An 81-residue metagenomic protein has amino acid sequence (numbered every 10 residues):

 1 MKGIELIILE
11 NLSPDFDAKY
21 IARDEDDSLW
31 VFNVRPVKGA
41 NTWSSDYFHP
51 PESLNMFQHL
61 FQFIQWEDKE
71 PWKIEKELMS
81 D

Functional and structural regions predicted by a protein language model:
M1-K2, S53: Intrinsic-disorder-associated interaction segments
K2-D15: Surface-exposed ligand/attachment interfaces on beta-rich extracellular proteins
E10-N11, P36, K76-E77: Intrinsically disordered, low-complexity repeat segments enriched in small/polar residues
F16-Y20, D26-L29: Short, surface-exposed beta-edge/turn micro-motifs
K19-I21, A40-N41, D46-H49: Assembly/interface hotspot detector across virion components, adhesins/toxins, and nucleic-acid enzymes
S28-K38, T42: Short, surface-exposed terminal/edge motifs of secreted or surface/virion proteins that either
S45-D81: Low-complexity intrinsically disordered segments
